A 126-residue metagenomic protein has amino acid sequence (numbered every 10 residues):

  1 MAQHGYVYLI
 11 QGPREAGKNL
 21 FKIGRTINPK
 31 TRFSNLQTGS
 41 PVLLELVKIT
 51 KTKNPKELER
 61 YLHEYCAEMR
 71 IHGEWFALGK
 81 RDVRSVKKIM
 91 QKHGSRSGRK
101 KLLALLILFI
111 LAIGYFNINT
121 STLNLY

Functional and structural regions predicted by a protein language model:
M1-Y126: Non-catalytic accessory segments flanking enzymatic or RNA/DNA-binding domains
